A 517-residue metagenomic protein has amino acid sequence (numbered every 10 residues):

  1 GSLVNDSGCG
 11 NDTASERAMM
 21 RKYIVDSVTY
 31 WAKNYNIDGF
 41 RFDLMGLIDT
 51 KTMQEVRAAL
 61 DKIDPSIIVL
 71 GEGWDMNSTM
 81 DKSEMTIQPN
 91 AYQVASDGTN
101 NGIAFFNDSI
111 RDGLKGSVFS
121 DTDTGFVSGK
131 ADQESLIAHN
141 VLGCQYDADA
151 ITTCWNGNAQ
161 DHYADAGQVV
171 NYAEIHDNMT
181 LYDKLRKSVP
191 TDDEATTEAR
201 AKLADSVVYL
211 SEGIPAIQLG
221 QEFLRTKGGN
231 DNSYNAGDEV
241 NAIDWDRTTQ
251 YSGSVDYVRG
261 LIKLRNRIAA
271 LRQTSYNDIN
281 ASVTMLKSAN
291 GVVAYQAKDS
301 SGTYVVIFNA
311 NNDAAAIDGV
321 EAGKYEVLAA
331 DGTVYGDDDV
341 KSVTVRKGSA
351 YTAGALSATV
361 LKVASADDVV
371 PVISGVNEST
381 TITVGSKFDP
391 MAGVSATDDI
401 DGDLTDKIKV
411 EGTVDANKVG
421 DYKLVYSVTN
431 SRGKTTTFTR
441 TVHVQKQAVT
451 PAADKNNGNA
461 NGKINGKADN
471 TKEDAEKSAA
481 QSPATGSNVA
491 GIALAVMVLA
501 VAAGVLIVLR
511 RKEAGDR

Functional and structural regions predicted by a protein language model:
G1-Y35, M45-D64, I68: Substrate-binding/active-site clefts of carbohydrate-active enzymes
R57, S66-L219, F223-L224, Y276 (+4 more regions): Conserved alpha/beta catalytic core and glycan-binding cleft of carbohydrate-active enzymes
T197-E198, Y209-I217, Q221-F223, K227-D368: Carbohydrate-interacting/catalytic domains
D368-D401: Solvent-exposed, low-complexity, repeat-rich "mucin-like" stalks and linkers
D401-R440: Serine/threonine-rich, repeat-prone extracellular segments and beta-strand-based repeat modules of secreted/surface
H443-T485: C-terminal low-complexity, Ser/Thr- and acidic/Pro-rich disordered "stalk" regions positioned immediately N-terminal
A484-V496: Juxtamembrane/start-of-transmembrane alpha-helix segments at the extracytoplasmic/lumenal side of membrane anchors
L499-R517: C-terminal membrane-anchoring or membrane-association module
